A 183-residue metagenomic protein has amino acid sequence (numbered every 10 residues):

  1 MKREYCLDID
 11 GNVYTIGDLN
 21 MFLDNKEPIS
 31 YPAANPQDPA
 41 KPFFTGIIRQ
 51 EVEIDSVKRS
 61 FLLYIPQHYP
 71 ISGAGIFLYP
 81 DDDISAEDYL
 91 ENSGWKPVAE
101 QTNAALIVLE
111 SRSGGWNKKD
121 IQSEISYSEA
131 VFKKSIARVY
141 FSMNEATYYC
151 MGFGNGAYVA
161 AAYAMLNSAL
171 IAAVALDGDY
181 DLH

Functional and structural regions predicted by a protein language model:
M1-G75, M151, N155-Y163: A domain-start/cap signature at the N-terminus of enzymes
P39-S56, G114-S128, F132: N-terminal-biased segments
P66, Y79-D83, L109-R112, M151-N155 (+1 more regions): Active-site-proximal beta-strand/loop segments in catalytic clefts of secreted hydrolases
H68-S72, N117-G154, L170: Gly/Ser-rich "nucleophile elbow"/oxyanion-hole loop immediately N-terminal to the catalytic nucleophile in hydrolases
S72-I76, Q101-I107, N144-Y148, N167-A173: Loop/turn elements at helix/coil->beta-strand transitions in domains of secreted/extracellular proteins
A74-I76, D82-V131: Active-site machinery of serine-nucleophile hydrolases
Q101, V131-R138, Y163-L166, D177: Structured segments of extracytoplasmic/periplasmic soluble domains in secreted or envelope-associated proteins
A146-H183: Primarily recognizes the serine-hydrolase "nucleophile elbow" in alpha/beta-hydrolase and SGNH/GDSL folds
